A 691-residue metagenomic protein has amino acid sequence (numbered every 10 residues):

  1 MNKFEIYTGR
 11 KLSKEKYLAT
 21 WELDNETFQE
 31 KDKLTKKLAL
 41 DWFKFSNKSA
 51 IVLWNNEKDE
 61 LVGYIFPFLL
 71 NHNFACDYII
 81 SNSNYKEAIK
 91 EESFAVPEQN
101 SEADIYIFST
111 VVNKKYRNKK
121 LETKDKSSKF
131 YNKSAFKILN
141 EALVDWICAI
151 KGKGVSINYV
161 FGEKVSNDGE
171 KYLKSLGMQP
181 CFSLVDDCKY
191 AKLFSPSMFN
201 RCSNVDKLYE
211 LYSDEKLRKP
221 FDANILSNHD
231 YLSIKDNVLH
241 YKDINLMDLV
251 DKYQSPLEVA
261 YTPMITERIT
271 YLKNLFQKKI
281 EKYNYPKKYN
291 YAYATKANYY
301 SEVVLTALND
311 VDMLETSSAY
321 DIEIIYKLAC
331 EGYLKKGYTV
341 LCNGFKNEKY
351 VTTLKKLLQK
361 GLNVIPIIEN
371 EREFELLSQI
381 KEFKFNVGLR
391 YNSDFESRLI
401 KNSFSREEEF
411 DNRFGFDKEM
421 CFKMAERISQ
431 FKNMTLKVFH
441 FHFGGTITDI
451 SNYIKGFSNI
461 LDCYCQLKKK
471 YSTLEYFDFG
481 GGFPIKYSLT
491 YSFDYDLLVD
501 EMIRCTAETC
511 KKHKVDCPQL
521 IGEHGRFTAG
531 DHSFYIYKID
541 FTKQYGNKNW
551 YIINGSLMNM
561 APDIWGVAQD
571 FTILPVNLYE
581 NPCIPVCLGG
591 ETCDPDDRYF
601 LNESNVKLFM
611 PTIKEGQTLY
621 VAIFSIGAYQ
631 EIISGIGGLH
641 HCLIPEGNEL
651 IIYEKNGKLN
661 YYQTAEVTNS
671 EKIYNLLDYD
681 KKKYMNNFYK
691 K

Functional and structural regions predicted by a protein language model:
M1-K11, L23-T27, K31, Y106 (+2 more regions): Terminal substrate-recognition subdomain of acyl/acetyltransferases
M1-L38, F45-S46, A50-V62, F66-L69: Short amphipathic alpha-helix that is part of the acyltransferase structural core
F66-K115, T123-F130: Conserved acyl-donor/pantetheine-binding loop and adjacent beta-alpha core of acyl/acetyltransferases and related
V96-Q99, K126, S134-I157: Conserved acyl-CoA
S213-F385, F422-T435, K469-Y471, I652-K691: A charged N-terminal "starter" segment
R218-L226, E382, S393-G546: Active-site loop/helix belt of alpha/beta enzymes
I265, K296, S318, L389 (+5 more regions): Conserved, mostly hydrophobic/aromatic
E501-I503, A507-K511, V515-K691: Charged (often Lys/Glu-rich) extended helix/loop segments that serve as interaction or gating elements
